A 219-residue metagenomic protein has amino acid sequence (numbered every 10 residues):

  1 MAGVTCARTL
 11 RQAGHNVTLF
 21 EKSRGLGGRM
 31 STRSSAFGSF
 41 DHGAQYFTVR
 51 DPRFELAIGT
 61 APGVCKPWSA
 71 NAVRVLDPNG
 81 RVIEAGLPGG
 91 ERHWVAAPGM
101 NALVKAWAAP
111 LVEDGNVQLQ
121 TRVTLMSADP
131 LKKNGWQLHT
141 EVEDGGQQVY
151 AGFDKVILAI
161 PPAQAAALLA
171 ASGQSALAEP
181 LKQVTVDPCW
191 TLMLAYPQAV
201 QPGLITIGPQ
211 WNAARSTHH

Functional and structural regions predicted by a protein language model:
G3-V4: N-terminal Rossmann-fold NAD(P) dinucleotide-binding loop
R8, Q12, T32, A109 (+1 more regions): Short, well-ordered alpha-helices that flank and scaffold nucleotide-derived cofactor binding pockets
T9, T32-V75: N-terminal FAD cofactor-binding segment of flavoenzymes
R11-S35: Glycine-rich FAD pyrophosphate-binding loop
G14, D114, F153-D154: Short, well-ordered alpha-helix to beta-strand connector turns
G27, S35-A36, F40, G146-R215: Central helical "cap/lid" subdomain
L87-V123, V142-D144: Helical element adjacent to the flavin cofactor pocket in flavoenzyme catalytic cores
L119-W136: A conserved short coil-to-beta-strand element within the FAD-binding core of flavoproteins
